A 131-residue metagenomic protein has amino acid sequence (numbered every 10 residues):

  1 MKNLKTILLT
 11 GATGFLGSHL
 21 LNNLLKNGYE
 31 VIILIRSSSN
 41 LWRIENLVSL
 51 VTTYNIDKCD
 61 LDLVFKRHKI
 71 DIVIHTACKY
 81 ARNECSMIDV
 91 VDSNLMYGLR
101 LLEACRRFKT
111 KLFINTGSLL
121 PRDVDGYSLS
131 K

Functional and structural regions predicted by a protein language model:
K5-N27: N-terminal Rossmann NAD(P)H-binding glycine-rich loop of SDR-like oxidoreductase domains
E30-I32: Short beta-strand element of Class I
L34-S39: N-terminal Rossmann-fold cofactor-binding loop
N40-V51: Short, conserved SAM-binding/catalytic segment of Class I S-adenosyl-L-methionine-dependent methyltransferases
N55-S93, A104, L120: NAD(P)H-binding glycine-rich loop region in Rossmannoid oxidoreductase-like domains and their noncatalytic homologs
H75, D92, M96-L129: Conserved Rossmann-fold NAD(P)-dependent oxidoreductase catalytic core, especially the SDR/UDP-sugar
